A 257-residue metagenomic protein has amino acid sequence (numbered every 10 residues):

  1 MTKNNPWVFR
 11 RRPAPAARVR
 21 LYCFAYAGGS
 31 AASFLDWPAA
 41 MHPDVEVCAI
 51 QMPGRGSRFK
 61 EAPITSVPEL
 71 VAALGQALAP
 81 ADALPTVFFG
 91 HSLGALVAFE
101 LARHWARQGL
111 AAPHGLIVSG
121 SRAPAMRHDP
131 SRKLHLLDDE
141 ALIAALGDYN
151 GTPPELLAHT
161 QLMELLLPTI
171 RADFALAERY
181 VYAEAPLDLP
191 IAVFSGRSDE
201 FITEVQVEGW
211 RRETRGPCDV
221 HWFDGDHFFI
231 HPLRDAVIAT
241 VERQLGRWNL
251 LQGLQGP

Functional and structural regions predicted by a protein language model:
M1-F89, L96-P257: Domain-scale detector for complete catalytic domains at protein termini or as standalone homologs
